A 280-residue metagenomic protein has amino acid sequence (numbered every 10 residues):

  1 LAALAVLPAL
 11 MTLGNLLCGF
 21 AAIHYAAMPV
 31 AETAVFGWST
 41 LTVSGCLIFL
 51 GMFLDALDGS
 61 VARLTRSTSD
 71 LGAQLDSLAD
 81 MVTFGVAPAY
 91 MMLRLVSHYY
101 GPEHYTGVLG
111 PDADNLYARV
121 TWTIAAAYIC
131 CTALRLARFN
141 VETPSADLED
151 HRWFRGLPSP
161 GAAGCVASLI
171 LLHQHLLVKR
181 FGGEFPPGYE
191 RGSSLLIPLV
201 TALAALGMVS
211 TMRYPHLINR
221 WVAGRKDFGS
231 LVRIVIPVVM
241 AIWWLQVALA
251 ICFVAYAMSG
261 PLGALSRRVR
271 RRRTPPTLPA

Functional and structural regions predicted by a protein language model:
L1-A56, G263: Topogenic membrane-insertion module of multi-pass membrane proteins
L1-L16, S60-M81, V120, L136-G161 (+2 more regions): Interhelical loop and helix-boundary elements at the membrane-water interface of polytopic inner-membrane proteins
L10, C46, L64-L136: Multi-pass membrane catalytic core of lipid/isoprenoid biosynthesis enzymes
F20-A27, G85-V96, C165-L172: Membrane-interfacial alpha-helical segments at the cytosolic side of multi-pass membrane proteins
F20-I23, L50, L54, P88 (+3 more regions): Alpha-helical transmembrane segments of polytopic integral membrane proteins, especially the permease/helical cores
T33-T40, P111-T121, F154, E184-L195: Interfacial loop-to-helix junctions that mark the boundaries of transmembrane helices in multi-pass membrane
T42-M52, A118-C130, R191-L203: Structural signature of hydrophobic alpha-helical transmembrane segments
D147-A280: C-terminal membrane-associated helical module and adjoining short loops/tails
